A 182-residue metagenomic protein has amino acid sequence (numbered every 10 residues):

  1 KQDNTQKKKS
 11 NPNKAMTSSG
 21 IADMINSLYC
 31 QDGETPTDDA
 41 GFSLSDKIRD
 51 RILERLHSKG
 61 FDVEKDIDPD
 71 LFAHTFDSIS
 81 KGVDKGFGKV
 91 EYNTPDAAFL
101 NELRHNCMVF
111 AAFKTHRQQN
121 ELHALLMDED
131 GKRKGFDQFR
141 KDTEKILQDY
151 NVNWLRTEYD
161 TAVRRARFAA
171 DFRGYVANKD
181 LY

Functional and structural regions predicted by a protein language model:
K1-Y150: N-terminal leader/targeting and assembly helices and adjacent pre-domain segments
L147-Y182: Structured, beta-strand-rich domain cores that present glycine/charged loop surfaces used to bind extended ligands
